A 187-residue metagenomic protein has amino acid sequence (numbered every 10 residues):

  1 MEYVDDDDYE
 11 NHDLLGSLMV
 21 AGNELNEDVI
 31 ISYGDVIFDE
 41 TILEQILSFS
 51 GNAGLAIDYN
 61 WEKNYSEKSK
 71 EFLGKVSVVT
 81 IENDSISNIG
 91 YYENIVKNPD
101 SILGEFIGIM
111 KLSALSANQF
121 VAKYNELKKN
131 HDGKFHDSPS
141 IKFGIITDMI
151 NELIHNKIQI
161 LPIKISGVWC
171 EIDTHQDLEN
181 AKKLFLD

Functional and structural regions predicted by a protein language model:
M1-D28: Conserved N-terminal catalytic core of the sugar/cofactor nucleotidyltransferase
E2, S85, Q159-L161: Conserved beta-strand segments of alpha/beta enzyme cores
D5-D7, Y33, I57: Short loop/edge segments at beta-strand edges and connector loops that shape dinucleotide/nucleotide cofactor-binding
L14-L15, V36, F143-D148: Conserved glycosyltransferase catalytic-site signature
E27-D28, G51, I158: Short coil/turn segments at beta-strand junctions that form active-site/ligand-binding loops
E27-I37: Short beta-strand-to-loop acidic/aromatic patch adjacent to the donor-nucleotide binding site
E40-K123, L127: Conserved core of the sugar-phosphate nucleotidyltransferase
N98-D187: Conserved alpha/beta core of the MobA/IspD/sugar-nucleotide pyrophosphorylase nucleotidyltransferase superfamily
